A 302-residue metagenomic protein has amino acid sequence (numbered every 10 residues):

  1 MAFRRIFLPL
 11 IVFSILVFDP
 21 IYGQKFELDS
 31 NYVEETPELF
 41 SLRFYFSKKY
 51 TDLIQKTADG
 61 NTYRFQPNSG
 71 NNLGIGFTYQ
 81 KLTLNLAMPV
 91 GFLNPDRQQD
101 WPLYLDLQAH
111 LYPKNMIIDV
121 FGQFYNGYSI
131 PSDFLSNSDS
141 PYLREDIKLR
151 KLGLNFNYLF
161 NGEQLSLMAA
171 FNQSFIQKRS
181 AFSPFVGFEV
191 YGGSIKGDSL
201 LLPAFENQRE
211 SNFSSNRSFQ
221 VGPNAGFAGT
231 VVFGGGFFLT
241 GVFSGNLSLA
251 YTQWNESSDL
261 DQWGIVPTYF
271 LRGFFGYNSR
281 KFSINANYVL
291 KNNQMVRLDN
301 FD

Functional and structural regions predicted by a protein language model:
D29, Q108-N216: Outer-membrane pore/translocation modules
T36-L42, N71, Q80-L82, K114-I118 (+4 more regions): Outer-envelope beta-barrel architecture signal
E38-F40, P67-L73, T78, W101-L105 (+6 more regions): Residues that define the transmembrane beta-barrel architecture of outer-membrane proteins
L42-Y50, F77, L86-V90, L111 (+5 more regions): Transmembrane beta-barrel strands of outer-membrane/channel proteins
F44, L73-Y79, L107-P113, L154-F160 (+4 more regions): Residues on the lipid-exposed face of transmembrane beta-strands in outer-membrane beta-barrel proteins
K49-N72, T83-Q99: Surface-exposed strand-loop-strand hairpins of Gram-negative outer-membrane beta-barrel proteins
A58-Y63, G91-P95, Y104, N137-E145 (+4 more regions): Extracellular loop and loop/strand-boundary signature of outer-membrane beta-barrel proteins
Y269-D302: Predominantly the C-terminal beta-signal and adjacent terminal strand-loop region of outer-membrane beta-barrel
